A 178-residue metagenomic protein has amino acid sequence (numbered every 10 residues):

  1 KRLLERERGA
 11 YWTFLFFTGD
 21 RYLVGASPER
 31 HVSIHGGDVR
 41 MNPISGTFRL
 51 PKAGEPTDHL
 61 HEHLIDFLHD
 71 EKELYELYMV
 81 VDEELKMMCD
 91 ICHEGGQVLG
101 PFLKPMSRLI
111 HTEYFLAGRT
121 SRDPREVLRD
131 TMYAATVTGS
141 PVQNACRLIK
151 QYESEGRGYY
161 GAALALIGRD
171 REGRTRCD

Functional and structural regions predicted by a protein language model:
R2-L74, D90, G168-D178: An anion-binding catalytic pocket shared by soluble metabolic enzymes
R6, R119-S121, Y152-G156: Secondary-structure transition/capping motifs at alpha-helix termini and the adjoining loop/turn into the next element
W12-T18, E126-V127, V142-N144, Y160-G161: Short coil/turn segments at secondary-structure boundaries
S45, E84, L164: Anionic group-transfer/hydrolysis microenvironments
K52, P56-I149: Contiguous alpha-helical scaffold segments within structured protein domains that host functional hotspots
T131-D178: Glycine-rich, small/acidic residue-mixed loop/short-helix segments
